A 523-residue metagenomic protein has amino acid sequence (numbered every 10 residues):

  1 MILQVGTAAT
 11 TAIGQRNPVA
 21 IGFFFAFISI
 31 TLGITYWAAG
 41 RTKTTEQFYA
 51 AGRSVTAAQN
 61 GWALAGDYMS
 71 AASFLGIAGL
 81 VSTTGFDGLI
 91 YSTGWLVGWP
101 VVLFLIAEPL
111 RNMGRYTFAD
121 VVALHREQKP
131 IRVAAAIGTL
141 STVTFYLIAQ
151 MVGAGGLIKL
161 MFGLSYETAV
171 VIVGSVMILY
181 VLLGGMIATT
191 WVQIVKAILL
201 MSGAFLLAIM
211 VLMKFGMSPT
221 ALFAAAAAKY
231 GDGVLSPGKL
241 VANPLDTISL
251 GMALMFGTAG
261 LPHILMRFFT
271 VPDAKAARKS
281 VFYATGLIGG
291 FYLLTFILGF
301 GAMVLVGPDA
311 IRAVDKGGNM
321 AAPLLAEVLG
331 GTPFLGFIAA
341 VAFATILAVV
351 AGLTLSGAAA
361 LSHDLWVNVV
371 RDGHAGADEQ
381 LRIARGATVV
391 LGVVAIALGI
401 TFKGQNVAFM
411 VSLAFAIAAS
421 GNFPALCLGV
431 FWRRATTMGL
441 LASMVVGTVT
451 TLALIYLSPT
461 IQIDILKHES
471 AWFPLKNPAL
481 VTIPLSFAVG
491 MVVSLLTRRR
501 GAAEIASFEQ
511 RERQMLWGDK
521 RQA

Functional and structural regions predicted by a protein language model:
I2-A523: Membrane-embedded helix-loop-helix hairpins and adjacent transmembrane boundary segments in multi-pass transporters
